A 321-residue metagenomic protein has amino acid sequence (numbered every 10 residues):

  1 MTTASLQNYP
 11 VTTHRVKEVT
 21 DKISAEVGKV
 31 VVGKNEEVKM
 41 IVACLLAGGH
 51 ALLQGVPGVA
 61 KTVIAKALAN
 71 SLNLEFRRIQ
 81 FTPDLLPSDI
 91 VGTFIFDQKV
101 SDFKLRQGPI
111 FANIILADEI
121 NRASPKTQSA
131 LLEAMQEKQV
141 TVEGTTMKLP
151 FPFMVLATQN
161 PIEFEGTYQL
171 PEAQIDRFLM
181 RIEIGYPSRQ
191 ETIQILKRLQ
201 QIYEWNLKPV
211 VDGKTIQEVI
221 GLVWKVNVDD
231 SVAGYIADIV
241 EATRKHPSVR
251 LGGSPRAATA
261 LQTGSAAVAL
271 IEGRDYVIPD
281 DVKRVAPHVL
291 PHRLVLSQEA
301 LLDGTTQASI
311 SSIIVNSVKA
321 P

Functional and structural regions predicted by a protein language model:
M1-P10, H14, K245-P321: C-terminal engagement/docking regions of AAA+ P-loop ATPases
T12-V59: Pre-Walker A (pre-P-loop) alpha-helix and adjacent loop at the N terminus of AAA/AAA+ ATPase modules, a conserved
K39-A43, F96-L116, T145: Conserved alpha-helical scaffold flanking the Walker A/P-loop in AAA+ ATPase domains
L45-T82: Walker A/P-loop
G55, D118-E119, A130: Walker B catalytic acidic pair
V56, I90, T158: P-loop (Walker A) phosphate-binding loop of NTP-binding proteins
R78-I110, G166-I175: Conserved AAA+ P-loop NTPase core
D97-D102, A123, T127, M135-V226 (+1 more regions): Canonical AAA+ ATPase core
